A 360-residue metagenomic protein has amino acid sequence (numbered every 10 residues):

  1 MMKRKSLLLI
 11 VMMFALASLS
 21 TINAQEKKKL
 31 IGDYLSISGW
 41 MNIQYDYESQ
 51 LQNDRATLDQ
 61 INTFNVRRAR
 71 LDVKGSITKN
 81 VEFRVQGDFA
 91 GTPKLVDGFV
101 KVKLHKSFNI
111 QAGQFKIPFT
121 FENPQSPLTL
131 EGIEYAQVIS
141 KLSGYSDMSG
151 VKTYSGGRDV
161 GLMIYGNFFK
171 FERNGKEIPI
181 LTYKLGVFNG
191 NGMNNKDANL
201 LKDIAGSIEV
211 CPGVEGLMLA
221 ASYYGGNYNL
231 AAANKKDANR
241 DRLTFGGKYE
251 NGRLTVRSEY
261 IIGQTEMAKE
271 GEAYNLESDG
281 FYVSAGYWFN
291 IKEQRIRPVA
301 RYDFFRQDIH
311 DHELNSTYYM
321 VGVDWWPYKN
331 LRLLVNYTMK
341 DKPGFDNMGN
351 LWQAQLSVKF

Functional and structural regions predicted by a protein language model:
M1-L9: Bacterial N-terminal signal peptides that target proteins for export
I10-S18: Bacterial N-terminal signal peptides
L19-A24: Sec/Tat signal peptide C-region and signal peptidase I cleavage site
E26-Q52, L58-M193, A198-K202, E209-M218 (+4 more regions): Outer membrane beta-barrel
A56-L58, R84, F99-K103, Q114 (+3 more regions): Outer-membrane beta-barrel pore domains
I204-S207, L243: Short, hydrophobic/aromatic alpha-helical segments in well-folded domains
